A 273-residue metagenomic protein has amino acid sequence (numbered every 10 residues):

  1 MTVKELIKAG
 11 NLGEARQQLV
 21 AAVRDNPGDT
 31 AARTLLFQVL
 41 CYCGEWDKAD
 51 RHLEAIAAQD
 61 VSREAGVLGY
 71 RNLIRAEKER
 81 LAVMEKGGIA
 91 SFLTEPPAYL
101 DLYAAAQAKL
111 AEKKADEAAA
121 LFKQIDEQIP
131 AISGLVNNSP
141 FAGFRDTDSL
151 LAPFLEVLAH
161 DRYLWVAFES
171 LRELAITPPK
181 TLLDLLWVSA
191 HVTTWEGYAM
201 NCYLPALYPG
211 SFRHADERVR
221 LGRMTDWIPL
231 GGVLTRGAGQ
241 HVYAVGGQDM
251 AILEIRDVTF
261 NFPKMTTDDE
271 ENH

Functional and structural regions predicted by a protein language model:
L6, L40, I74-R75, K109: Residue at a conserved register position within TPR or TPR-like alpha-solenoid repeats
L19, L53, L121-K123: Inward-facing hydrophobic residues that define packing positions of alpha-helical scaffold repeats
P27, V61-S62, P130: Short coil turns that delineate tetratricopeptide repeat
A32, G66-V67: TPR alpha-solenoid repeat register
